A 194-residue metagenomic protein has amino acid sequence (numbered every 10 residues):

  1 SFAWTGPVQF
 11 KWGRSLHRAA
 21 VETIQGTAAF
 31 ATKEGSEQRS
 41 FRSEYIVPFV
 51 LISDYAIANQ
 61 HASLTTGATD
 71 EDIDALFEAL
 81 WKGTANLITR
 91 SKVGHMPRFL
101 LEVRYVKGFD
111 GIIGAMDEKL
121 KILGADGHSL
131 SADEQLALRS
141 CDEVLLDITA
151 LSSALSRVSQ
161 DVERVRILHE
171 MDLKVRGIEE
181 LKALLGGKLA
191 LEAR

Functional and structural regions predicted by a protein language model:
S1-R194: Basic polyanion-binding and macromolecular-assembly surfaces
